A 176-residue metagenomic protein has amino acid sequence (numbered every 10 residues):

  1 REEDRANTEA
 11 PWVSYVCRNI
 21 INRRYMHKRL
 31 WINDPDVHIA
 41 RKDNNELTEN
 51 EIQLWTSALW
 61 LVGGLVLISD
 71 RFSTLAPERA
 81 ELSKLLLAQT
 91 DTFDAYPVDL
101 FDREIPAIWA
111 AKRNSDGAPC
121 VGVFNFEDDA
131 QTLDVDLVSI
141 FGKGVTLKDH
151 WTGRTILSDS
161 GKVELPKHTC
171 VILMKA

Functional and structural regions predicted by a protein language model:
R1-S73: Glycan-recognition surfaces
N44-E46, E104-W109, S158: Active-site-adjacent structural elements in folded domains
N45, V66, S73, S115 (+3 more regions): Short, glycine-/Ser/Thr-/acidic-enriched flexible segments
W55, L59-V62, L67, D102-F141: Carbohydrate-binding surface patches
T56-F101: Aromatic- and carboxylate-lined catalytic core of secreted/periplasmic carbohydrate-active enzymes
L61, L147, H168: A residue-level signal for conserved active-site and pocket-lining positions in enzyme catalytic cores
V138-G153: Solvent-exposed beta-hairpin/edge-strand motifs
L157-A176: C-terminal beta-strand-rich structural cap/linker in extracellular carbohydrate-active enzymes
